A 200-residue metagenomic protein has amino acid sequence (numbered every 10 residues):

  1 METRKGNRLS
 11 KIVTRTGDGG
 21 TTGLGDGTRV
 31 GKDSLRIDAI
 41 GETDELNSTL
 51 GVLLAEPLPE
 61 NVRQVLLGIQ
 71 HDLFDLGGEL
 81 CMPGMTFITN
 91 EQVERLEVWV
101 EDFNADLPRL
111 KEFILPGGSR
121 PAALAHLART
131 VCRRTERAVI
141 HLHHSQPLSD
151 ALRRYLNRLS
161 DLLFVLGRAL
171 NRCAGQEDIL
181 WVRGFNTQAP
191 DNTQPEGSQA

Functional and structural regions predicted by a protein language model:
M1-A200: Phosphate/pyrophosphate-binding loop motifs in nucleotide- or prenyl diphosphate-using proteins
